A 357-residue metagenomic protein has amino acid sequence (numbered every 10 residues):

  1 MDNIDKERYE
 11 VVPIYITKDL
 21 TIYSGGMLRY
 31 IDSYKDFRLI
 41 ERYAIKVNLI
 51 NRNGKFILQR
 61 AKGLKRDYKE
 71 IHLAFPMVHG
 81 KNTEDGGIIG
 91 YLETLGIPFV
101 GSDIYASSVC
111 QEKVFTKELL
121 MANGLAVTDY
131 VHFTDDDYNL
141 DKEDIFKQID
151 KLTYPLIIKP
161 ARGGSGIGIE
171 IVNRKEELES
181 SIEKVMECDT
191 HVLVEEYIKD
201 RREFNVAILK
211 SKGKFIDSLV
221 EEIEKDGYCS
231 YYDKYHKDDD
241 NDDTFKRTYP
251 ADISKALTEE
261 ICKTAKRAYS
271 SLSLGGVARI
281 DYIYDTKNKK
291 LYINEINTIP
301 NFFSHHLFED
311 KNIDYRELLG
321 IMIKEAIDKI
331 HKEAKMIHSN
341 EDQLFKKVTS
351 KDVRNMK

Functional and structural regions predicted by a protein language model:
M1, A61-Y68, S107-R202, C262: Active-site nucleotide/adenylate-binding loops and adjacent lid/helix of ATP-dependent enzymes
M1-Y105, V109-Q111, F115, T134-D144 (+2 more regions): ATP-binding N-terminal substructure of ATP-dependent carboxylate-amine bond-forming enzymes
V11, P98-F99, V127, L156 (+1 more regions): Hydrophobic beta-strand scaffold residues
T17-D19, N51-N53, K210-G213, D285-N288: Short acidic-glycine loop/turn motifs at beta-strand connectors
H79-G80, G166, E224-D226, N297-E309: Glycine-rich phosphate/pyrophosphate-binding beta-alpha loops
N173-T244, T248, D252-A256, K290-L291: Phosphate-binding site of ATP-dependent enzymes
D252-K357: ATP-dependent carboxylate activation and anion-phosphoryl transfer catalytic cores that bind Mg-ATP to form
